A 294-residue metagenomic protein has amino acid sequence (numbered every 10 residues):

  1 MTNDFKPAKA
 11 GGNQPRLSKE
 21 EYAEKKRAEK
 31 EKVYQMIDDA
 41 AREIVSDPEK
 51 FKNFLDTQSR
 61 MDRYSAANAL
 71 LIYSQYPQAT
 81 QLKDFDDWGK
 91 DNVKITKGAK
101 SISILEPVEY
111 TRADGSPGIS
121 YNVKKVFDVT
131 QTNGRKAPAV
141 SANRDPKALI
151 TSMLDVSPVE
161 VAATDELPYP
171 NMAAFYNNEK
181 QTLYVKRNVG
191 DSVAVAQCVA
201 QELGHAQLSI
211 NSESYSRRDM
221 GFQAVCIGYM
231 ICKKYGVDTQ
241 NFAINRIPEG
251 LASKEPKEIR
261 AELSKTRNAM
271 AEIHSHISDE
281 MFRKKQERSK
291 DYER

Functional and structural regions predicted by a protein language model:
M1-R294: N-terminal accessory/interface modules of nucleic-acid-binding and processing proteins
